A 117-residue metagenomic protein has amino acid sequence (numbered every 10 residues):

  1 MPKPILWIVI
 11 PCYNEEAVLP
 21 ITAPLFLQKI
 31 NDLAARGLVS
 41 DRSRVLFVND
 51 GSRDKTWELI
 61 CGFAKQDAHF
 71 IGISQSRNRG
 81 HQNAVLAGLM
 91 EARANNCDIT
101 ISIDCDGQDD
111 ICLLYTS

Functional and structural regions predicted by a protein language model:
I5-W7, R44: Cell-envelope/extracellular polymer assembly enzymes that use nucleotide-activated donors
E15-R36: Short, well-formed alpha-helical segments that are part of the catalytic scaffolds of diverse glycosyltransferases
E15-V18, S52, D110: Donor nucleotide-sugar binding loop of glycosyltransferases
A34-G51, S74: Short beta-strand/loop segment that forms part of the nucleotide-sugar
N49-W57, G107-Q108: A conserved acidic beta->alpha catalytic loop
W57-E91, N95: Conserved donor nucleotide-binding strand/loop of the catalytic core
C97-D106: Short beta-strand-to-loop acidic/aromatic patch adjacent to the donor-nucleotide binding site
Y115-T116: Conserved small/polar residues in nucleotide/adenosyl-binding loops
